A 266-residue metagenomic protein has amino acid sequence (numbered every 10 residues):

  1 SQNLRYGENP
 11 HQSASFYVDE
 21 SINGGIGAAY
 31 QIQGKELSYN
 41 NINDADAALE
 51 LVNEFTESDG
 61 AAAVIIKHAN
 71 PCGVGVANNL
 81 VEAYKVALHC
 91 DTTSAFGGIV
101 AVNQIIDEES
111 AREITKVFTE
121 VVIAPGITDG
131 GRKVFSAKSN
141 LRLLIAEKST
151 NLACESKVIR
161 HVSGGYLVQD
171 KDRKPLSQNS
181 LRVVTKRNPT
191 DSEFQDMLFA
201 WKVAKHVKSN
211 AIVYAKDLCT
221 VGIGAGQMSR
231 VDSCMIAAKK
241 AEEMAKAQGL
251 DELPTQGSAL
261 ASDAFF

Functional and structural regions predicted by a protein language model:
S1-D172, E193-A211: Active-site loops and adjacent core secondary-structure elements that bind or stabilize anionic groups
A28-K35, L181-V184, C219-A225: Short, flexible active-site loops
N40, S192, A225-S229: Alpha-helix N-cap/loop-to-helix boundary motif
C72-T93, V213, C219-F266: Glycine- and Gly-Pro-enriched alpha-helical subdomains that act as flexible, kink-prone "lid/hinge" or packing modules
F96, V162, L176-S177, V231-I236: Short acidic/polar alpha-helix capping motifs at helix-coil junctions
L176-S177, R182-D191: Active-site/ligand-binding-proximal alpha/beta "capping" segment
T190, Q195, F199, K205 (+4 more regions): C-terminal accessory/binding modules appended to enzymatic or scaffolding proteins
